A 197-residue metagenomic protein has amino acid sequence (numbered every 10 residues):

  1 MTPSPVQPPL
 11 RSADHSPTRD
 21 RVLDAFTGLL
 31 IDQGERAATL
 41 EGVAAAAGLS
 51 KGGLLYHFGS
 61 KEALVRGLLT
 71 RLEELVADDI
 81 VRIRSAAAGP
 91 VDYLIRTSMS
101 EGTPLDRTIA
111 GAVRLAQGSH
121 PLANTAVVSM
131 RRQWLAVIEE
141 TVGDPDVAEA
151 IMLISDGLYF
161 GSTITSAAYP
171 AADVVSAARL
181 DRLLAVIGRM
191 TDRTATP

Functional and structural regions predicted by a protein language model:
M1-P17, T196-P197: N-terminal intrinsically disordered/low-complexity leader segments
T18-L29, V43, L68, L72 (+1 more regions): Generic hydrophobic, amphipathic alpha-helix propensity
R21, L29-A63: Helix-turn-helix
A25-Q33, D79, I154-G161: Solvent-exposed, amphipathic alpha-helical segments
L68, L72, V76, A87 (+2 more regions): Hydrophobic/aromatic residues within well-ordered alpha-helical segments
E74-A112: Hydrophobic alpha-helical connector segments
T97, G111-L115, I154-L158: Short acidic/histidine-centered micro-motifs embedded in hydrophobic/aromatic stretches that mark compact functional
T103, P121-V128, R132-P197: Hydrophobic/aromatic-rich alpha-helical bundle segments in the mid-to-C-terminal region
